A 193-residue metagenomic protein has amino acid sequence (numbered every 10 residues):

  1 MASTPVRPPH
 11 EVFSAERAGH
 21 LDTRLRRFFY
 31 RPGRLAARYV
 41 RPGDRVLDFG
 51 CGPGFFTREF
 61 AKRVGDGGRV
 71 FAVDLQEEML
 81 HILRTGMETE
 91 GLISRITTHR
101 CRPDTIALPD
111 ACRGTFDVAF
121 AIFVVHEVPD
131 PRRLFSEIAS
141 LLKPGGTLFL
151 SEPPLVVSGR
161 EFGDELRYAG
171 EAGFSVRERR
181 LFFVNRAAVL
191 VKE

Functional and structural regions predicted by a protein language model:
R26-G43: Conserved alpha-helix/loop element of class I SAM-dependent methyltransferases that forms part of the SAM/SAH-binding
D44-G52: Conserved class I S-adenosyl-L-methionine
P53, R58-I106: Class I SAM-dependent methyltransferase SAM/SAH-binding core
I106-A119: A short acidic, Gly/Pro-enriched loop at the edge of an enzyme's catalytic core that lines a small-molecule cofactor
F116-P129: A short SAM/SAH-binding and catalytic strip from SAM-dependent methyltransferases
R132-P144: A short glycine-rich, Lys/Arg-flanked "PGG" loop and its adjoining helix->strand segment in the class I
G145-E152: Conserved beta-strand signature within the Rossmann-like core of class I S-adenosyl-L-methionine
L181-E193: Core SAM-dependent methyltransferase catalytic element
